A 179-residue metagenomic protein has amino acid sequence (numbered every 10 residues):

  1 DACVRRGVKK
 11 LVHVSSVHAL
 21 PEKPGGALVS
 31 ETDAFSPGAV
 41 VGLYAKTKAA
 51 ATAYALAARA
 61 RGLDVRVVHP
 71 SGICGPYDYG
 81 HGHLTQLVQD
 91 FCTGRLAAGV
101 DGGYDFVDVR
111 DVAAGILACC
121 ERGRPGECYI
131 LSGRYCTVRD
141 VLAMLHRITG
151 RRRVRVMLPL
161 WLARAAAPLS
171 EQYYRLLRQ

Functional and structural regions predicted by a protein language model:
D1-Y44: Conserved Rossmann-fold NAD(P)-dependent oxidoreductase catalytic core, especially the SDR/UDP-sugar
V4, A39-H69: Active-site Tyr-X1-5-Lys
A19-L20, I73-G75, C136: Conserved sequence/active-site signature of Rossmann-fold short-chain dehydrogenase/reductase
L28-D33, V40-T52, T85, G102-V107: Short-chain dehydrogenase/reductase
A50, G82-H83, V100-E121, E127: Substrate-positioning beta->alpha
R61-D105: NAD(P)-dependent short-chain dehydrogenase/reductase
G115-Q179: Mid/C-terminal beta-alpha module of Rossmann-like enzyme folds, strongest in SDR-family dehydrogenases/epimerases
